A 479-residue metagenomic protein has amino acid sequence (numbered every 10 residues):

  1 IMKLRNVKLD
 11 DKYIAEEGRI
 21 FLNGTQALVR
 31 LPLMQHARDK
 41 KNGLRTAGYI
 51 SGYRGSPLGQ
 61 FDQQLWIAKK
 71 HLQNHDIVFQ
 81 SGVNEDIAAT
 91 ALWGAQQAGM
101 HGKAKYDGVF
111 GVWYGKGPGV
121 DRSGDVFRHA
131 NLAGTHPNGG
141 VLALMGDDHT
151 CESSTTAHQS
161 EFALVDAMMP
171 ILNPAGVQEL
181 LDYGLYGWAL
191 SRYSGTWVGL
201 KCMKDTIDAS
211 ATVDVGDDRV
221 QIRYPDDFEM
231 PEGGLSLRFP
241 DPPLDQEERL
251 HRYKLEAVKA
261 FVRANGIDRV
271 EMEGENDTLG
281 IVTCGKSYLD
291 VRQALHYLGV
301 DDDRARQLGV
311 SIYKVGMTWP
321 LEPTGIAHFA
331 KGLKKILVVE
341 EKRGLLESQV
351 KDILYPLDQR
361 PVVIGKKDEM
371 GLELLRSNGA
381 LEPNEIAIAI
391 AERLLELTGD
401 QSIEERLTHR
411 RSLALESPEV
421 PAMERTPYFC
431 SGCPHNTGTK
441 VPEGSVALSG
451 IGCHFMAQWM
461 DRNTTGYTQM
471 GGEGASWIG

Functional and structural regions predicted by a protein language model:
M2-L31, Q35, P174-F429, P434-H435 (+2 more regions): Flexible, low-complexity linker and terminal segments
N6-Y13, N42-T46, Q73-D76, L92 (+11 more regions): Generic alpha-helix detector with strongest preference for long hydrophobic helices that associate with membranes
A27-N42, Y53-W66: N-terminal glycine-rich anion-binding loops that anchor highly charged ligand groups
A37-L44, A68-I77, A98-D107, L132-N138 (+4 more regions): Secondary-structure transition/capping motifs at alpha-helix termini and the adjoining loop/turn into the next element
D39, R45-G52, P434-L448: Carboxylate/His-rich catalytic cores and anion/metal-binding grooves
K40-L44, F61-Q64, S123, A211 (+2 more regions): Short, glycine/acidic-enriched capping/hinge loops at junctions between secondary-structure elements
A47-Y53, V78-G82, F110-G115, L144-G146 (+5 more regions): Short glycine-rich or small-residue beta-strand-to-loop segments that form or flank ligand, phosphate, metal/Fe-S
S56-R192, M203, N436-K440, V446-G479: Thiamine diphosphate
